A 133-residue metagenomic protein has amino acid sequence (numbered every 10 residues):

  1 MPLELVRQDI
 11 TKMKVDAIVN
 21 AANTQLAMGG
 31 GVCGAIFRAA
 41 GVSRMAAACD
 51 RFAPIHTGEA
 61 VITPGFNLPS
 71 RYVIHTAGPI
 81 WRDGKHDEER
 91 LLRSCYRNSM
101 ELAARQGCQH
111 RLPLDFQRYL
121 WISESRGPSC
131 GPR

Functional and structural regions predicted by a protein language model:
M1-M13: Short, Lys/Arg-rich amphipathic segments at extreme N-termini
E4-R7, A47-R71: N-terminal short beta-loop-beta anion/metal-coordinating cradle
I10-T57: Short, conserved "active-site rim" segments that organize catalytic pockets and cofactor/ligand binding
D16, R71, C108: Conserved acidic residues
V19, I74, L112: Conserved, mostly hydrophobic/aromatic
A22, A77, D115: Anionic group-transfer/hydrolysis microenvironments
L68-R82: Short, basic/glycine-rich phosphate-binding loops at helix/coil junctions that contact nucleotide phosphates
I80-R133: Phosphate/ribose-phosphate-bearing ligand recognition and processing surfaces, centered on ADP-ribose/NAD(+/P+) systems
